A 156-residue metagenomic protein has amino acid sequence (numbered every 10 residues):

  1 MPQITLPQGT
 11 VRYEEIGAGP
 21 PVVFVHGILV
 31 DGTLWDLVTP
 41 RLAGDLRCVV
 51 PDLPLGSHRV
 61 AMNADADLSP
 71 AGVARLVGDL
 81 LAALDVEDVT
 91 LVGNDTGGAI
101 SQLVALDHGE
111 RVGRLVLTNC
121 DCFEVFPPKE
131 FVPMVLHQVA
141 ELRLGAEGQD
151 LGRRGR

Functional and structural regions predicted by a protein language model:
M1-T10: N-terminal cap/lid segment of alpha/beta-hydrolase-fold proteins
P7, I16, V49-N94: Active-site loop/oxyanion-hole signature of alpha/beta-hydrolase fold enzymes
G9, P21, D45-R47, D85-T90 (+1 more regions): Structural signature of beta-strand start/N-cap positions in the alpha/beta core of ABC transporter nucleotide-binding
G9-V60: Conserved HGGG/HGGXW glycine-rich cap/lid loop of the alpha/beta-hydrolase fold
L34-D36, R59-A66, F126-K129: Conserved catalytic-core motifs of eukaryotic protein kinase domains, centered on the activation segment
G93, G97, S101: Gly/Ala-rich beta-loop-alpha elbow adjacent to hydrolase catalytic centers
Q102, L106, V112-L144: Flexible "cap/lid" loop of the alpha/beta hydrolase fold
F126-K129, A146-R156: Conserved alpha/beta-hydrolase catalytic His-Asp/Glu region
